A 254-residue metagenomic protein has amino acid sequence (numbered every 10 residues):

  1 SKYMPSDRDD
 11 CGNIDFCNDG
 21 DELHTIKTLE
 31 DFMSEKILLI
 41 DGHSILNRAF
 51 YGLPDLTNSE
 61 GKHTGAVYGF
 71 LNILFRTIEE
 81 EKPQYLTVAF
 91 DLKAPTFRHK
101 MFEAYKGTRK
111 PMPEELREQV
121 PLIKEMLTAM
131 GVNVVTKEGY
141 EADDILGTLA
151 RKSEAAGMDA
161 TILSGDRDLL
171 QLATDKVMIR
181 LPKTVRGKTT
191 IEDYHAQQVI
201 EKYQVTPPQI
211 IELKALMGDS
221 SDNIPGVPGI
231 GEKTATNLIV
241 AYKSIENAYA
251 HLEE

Functional and structural regions predicted by a protein language model:
D21-F32: Short, Lys/Arg-enriched N-terminal segments with co-localized hydrophobic residues within the first ~10-30 amino acids
F32-T87, D91, F97-F102: Non-catalytic, usually N-terminal nucleic-acid engagement modules in DNA/RNA processing proteins
S34, T57-N58, G107-E254: Extended two-metal-dependent nuclease catalytic cores across DNA- and RNA-processing enzymes
